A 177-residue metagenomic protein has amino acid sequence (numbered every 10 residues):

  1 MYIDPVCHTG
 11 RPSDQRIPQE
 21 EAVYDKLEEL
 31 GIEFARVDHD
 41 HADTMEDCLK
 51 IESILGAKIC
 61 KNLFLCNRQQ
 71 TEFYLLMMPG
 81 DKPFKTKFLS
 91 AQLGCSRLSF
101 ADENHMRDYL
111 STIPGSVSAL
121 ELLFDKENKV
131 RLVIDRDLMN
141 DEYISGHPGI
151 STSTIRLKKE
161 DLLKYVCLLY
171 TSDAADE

Functional and structural regions predicted by a protein language model:
M1-A35: Extreme N-terminal tail/first-helix region
I32-D43, C95-D102: Short, well-structured beta-strand/strand-turn elements
C48: Residues that scaffold, gate, or flank divalent-cation-dependent active/transport sites
I51-E72: Short, structured active-site "lid" loops
F73-M77, F88: RNA pseudouridine synthases
T86-K87, Q92-S151: Long, charge-patterned amphipathic alpha-helical coiled-coil/hairpin "stalk" segments used as oligomerization
M106, L162-L163: A generic structural signal for short hydrophobic patches within well-formed alpha-helices
Y170-A175: Conserved small/polar residues in nucleotide/adenosyl-binding loops
